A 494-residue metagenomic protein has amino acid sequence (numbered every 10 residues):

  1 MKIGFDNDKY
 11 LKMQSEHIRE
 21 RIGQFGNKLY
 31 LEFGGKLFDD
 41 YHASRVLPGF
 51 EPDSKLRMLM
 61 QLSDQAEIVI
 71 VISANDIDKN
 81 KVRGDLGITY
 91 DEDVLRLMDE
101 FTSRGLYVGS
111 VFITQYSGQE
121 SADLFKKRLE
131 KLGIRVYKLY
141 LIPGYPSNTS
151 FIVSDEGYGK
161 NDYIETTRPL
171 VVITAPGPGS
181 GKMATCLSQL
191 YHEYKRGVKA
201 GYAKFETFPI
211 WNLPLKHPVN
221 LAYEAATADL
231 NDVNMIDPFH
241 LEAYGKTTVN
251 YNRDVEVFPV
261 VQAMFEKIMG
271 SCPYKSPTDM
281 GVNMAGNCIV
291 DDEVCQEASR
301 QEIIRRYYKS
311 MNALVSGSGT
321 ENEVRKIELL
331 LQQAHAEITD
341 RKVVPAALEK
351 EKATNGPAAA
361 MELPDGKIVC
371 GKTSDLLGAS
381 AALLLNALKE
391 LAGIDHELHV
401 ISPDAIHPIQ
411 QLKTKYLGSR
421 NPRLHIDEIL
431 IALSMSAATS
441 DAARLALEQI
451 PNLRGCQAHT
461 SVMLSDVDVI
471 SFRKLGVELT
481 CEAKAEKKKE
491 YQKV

Functional and structural regions predicted by a protein language model:
M1-I173, Q189-K350, G356, L363-D365 (+2 more regions): Flexible phosphate-sensing "switch/lid" loops adjacent to ATP/NTP-binding sites across phosphate-transfer
G177-P178: The conserved Walker
T185: Hydrophobic positions on the alpha1 helix immediately C-terminal to the Walker A/P-loop
L376-A392: A short, polar/charged loop-to-alpha-helix boundary motif
A392-G393, T414: Flexible, solvent-exposed loop/hinge segments and secondary-structure transition points
H399-S419: Active-site pocket-lining segment
